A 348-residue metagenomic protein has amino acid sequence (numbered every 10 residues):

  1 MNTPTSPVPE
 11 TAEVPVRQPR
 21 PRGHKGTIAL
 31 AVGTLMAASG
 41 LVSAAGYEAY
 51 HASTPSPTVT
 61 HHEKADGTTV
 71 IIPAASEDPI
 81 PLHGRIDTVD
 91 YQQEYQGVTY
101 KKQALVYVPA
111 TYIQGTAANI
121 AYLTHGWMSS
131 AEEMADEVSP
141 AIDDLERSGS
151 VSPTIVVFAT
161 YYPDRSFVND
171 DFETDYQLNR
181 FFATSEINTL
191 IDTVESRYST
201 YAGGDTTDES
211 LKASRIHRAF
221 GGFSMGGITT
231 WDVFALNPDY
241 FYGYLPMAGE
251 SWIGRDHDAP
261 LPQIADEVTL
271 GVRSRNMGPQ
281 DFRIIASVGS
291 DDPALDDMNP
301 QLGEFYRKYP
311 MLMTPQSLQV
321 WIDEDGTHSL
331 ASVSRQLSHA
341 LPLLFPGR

Functional and structural regions predicted by a protein language model:
M1-K25: Terminal targeting segments of Actinobacterial cell-envelope proteins
N2-T3, G26-R348: Non-catalytic cap/lid and distal C-terminal segments of serine-dependent acyl enzymes
